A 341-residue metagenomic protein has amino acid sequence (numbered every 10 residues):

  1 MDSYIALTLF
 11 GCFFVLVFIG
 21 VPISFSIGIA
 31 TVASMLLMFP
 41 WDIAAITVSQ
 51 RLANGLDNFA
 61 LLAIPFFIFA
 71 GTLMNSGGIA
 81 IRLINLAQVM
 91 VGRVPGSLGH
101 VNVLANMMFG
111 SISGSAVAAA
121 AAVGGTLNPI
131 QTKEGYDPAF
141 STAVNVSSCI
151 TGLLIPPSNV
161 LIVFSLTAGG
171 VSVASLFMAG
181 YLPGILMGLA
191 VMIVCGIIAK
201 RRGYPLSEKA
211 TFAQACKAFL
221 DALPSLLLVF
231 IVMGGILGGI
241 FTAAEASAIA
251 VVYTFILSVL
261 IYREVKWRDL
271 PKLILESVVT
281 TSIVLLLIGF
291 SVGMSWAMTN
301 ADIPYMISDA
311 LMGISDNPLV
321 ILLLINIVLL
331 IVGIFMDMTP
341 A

Functional and structural regions predicted by a protein language model:
M1-A341: Alpha-helical transmembrane segments of multi-pass membrane transport proteins
